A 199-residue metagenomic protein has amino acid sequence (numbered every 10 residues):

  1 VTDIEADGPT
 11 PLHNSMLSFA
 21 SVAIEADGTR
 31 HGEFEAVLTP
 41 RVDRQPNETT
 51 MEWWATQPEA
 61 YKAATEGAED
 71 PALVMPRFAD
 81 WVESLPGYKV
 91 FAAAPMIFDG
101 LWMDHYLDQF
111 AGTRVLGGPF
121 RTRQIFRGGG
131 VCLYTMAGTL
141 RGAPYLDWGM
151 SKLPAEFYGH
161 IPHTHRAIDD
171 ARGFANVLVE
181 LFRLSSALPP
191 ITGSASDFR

Functional and structural regions predicted by a protein language model:
V1-D3: Short hydrophobic beta-strand that contains or immediately precedes a catalytic carboxylate
E5-M96: Conserved non-catalytic scaffold segment of RNase H-like nuclease domains
M16-A20, L107-A111, S185: Glycine-rich, phosphate-binding/catalytic loops in enzymes
A26, R77-D80, S84, L101 (+4 more regions): Residue-level signal for well-ordered alpha-helical scaffold segments within enzymatic catalytic domains
E52-P58, A143-K152: A structural motif
V82, I97-G128: Substrate-recognition/cap helix-loop segment adjacent to the acidic, metal-dependent catalytic center of Asp-based
V90-M96, L101-W102, L146-R199: Acidic, Mg2+-coordinating catalytic module of metal-dependent nucleases/exonucleases that use a two-metal-ion mechanism
G118-L146: Short, flexible loop segments at boundaries between secondary-structure elements
